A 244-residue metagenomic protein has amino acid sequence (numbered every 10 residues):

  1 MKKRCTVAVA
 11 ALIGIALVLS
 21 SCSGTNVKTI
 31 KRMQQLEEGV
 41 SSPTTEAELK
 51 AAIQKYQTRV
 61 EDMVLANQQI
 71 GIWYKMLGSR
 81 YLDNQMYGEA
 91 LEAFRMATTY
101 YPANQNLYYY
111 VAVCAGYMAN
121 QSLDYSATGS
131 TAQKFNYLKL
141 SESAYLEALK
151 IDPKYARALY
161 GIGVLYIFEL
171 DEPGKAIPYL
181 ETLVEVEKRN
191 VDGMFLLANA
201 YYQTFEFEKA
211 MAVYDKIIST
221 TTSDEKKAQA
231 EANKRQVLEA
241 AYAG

Functional and structural regions predicted by a protein language model:
C22-R80, N84: N-terminal leader/linker segments that initiate helical-solenoid repeat arrays
K50-Q57, N84-M96, N120-L146, L170-T182 (+1 more regions): Structural signature of tandem alpha-helical TPR/SEL1-like repeats, specifically the intra-repeat loop/turn
A66, Y100, I151, E185-E187 (+1 more regions): Structural marker of alpha-solenoid helical repeat scaffolds
W73, L107, A158, G193 (+1 more regions): TPR alpha-solenoid repeat register
M76, Y110, G161, L196 (+1 more regions): Canonical tetratricopeptide repeat
S79, V113, N120, V164-L165 (+2 more regions): Residue-level recognition of tetratricopeptide repeat
Q203-G244: Terminal, low-structured helical/coil segments at or just beyond the last alpha-helical repeat
